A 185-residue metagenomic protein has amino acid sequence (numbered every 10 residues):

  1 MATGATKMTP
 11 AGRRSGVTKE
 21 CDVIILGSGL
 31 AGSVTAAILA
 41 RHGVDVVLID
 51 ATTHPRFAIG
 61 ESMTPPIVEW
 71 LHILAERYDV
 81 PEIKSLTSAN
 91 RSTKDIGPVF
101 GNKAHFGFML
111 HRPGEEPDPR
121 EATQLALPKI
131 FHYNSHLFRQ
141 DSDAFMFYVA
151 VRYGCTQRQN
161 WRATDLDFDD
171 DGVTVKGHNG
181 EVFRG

Functional and structural regions predicted by a protein language model:
M1-V23, V34-V44: Extreme N-terminal leader/targeting segments of oxidoreductases
G27-L30, A51: Glycine-rich Rossmann-fold phosphate-binding loop(s) that bind the pyrophosphate of adenine dinucleotide cofactors
A31, T35, H54: Conserved Rossmann-like nucleotide-cofactor binding loop
V34, I38, P66-E69, D141 (+1 more regions): Short amphipathic alpha-helical face segments that pack within enzyme cores and frequently flank/anchor catalytic
A40-E61: Glycine-rich FAD pyrophosphate-binding loop
R56-E115: N-terminal FAD cofactor-binding segment of flavoenzymes
K94-G185: Feature captures the FAD/FMN-dependent oxidoreductase FAD-binding
